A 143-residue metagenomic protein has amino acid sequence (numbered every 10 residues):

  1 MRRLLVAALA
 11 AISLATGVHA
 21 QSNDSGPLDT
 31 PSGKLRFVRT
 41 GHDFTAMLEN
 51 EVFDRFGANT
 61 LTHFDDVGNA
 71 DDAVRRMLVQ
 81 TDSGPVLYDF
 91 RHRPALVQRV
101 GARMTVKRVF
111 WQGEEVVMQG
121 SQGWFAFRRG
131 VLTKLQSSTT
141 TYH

Functional and structural regions predicted by a protein language model:
M1-V6: Bacterial N-terminal signal peptides that target proteins for export
A7-A15: Bacterial N-terminal signal peptides
A20-H143: Exposed acidic/polar residues on beta-strands and adjacent loops within beta-sheet cores, strongest in beta-propeller
